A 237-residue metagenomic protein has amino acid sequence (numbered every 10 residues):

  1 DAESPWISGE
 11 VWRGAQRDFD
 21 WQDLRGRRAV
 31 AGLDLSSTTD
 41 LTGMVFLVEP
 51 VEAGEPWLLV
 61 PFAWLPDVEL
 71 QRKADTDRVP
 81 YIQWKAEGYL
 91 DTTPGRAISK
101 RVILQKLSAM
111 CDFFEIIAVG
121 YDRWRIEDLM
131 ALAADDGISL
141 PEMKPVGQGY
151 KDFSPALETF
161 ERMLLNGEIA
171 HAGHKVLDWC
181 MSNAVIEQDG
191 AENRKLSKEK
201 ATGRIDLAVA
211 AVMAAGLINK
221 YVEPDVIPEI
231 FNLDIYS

Functional and structural regions predicted by a protein language model:
D1-A31: ATPase catalytic-site recognition across NTP-hydrolyzing enzymes
G32-T39: Short acidic, Gly/Ser-rich segments with clustered Asp/Glu that frequently serve as metal-coordination loops in enzyme
L35, Y121-W124, V146: Short His-Asn-centered micro-motif
T39-E52, L207-V209, M213-A214: Acidic, metal-ligating active-site segments
V48-A118: Nucleic-acid-processing active sites and adjacent nucleic-acid-binding tracks, predominantly divalent metal-dependent
T76-G88, L132, D136-D225: Metal-dependent DNA phosphodiester-chemistry modules and their immediately adjacent helices/loops in DNA-processing
F113-R125, M130: Short glycine-rich phosphate-binding loop at a beta-alpha junction
P224-S237: Acidic, low-complexity intrinsically disordered tails
